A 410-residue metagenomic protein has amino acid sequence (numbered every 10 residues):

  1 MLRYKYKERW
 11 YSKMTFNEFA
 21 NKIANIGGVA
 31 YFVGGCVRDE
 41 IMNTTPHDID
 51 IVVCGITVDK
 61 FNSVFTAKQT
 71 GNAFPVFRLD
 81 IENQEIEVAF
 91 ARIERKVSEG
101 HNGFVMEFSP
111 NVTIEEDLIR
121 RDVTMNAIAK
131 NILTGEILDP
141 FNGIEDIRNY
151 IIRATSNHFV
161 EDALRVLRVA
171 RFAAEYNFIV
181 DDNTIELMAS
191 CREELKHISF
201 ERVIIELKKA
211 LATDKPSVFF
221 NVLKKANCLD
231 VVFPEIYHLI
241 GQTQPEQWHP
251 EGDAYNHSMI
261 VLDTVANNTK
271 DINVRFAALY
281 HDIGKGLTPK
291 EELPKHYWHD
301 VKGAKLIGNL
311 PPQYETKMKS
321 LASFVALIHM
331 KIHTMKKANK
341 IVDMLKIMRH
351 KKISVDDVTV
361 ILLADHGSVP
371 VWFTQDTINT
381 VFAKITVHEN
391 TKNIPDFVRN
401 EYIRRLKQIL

Functional and structural regions predicted by a protein language model:
M1-L410: Catalytic cores of the polymerase beta-like nucleotidyltransferase superfamily and closely associated nucleotide
